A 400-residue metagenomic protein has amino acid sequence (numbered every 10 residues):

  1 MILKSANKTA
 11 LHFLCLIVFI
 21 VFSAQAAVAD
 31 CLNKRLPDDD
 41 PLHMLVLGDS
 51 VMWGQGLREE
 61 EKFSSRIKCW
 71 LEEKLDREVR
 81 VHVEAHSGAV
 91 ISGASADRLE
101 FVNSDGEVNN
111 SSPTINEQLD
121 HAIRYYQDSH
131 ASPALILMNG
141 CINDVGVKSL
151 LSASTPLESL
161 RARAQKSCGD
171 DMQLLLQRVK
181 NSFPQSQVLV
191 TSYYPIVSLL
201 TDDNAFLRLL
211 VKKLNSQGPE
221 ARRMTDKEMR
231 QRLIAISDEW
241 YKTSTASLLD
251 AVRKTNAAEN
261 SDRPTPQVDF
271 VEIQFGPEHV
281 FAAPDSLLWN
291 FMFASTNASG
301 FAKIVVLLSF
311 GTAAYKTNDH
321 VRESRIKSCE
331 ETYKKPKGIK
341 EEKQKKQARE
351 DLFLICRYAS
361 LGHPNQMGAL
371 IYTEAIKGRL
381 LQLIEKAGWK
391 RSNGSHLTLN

Functional and structural regions predicted by a protein language model:
I2-L14: Bacterial N-terminal signal peptides that target proteins for export
H12-S23: Bacterial N-terminal signal peptides
D30-A94: Serine-esterase "nucleophile elbow" of acetyl-processing enzymes
D30-D40, R66-C69, I115-A134, L176-Q185 (+1 more regions): Short amphipathic alpha-helices and their capping/turn segments at secondary-structure boundaries
H43-G48, M52-W53, R80-A85, A134-N139 (+4 more regions): Structural recognition of the beta-strand scaffold that forms the well-ordered cores of secreted hydrolase catalytic
S87-Q118, A282-V305: Charged, often glycine-rich, active-site loop that binds/positions anionic groups
A96-R163, L189, Y193-F206, C356: Oxyanion-hole/transition-state-stabilizing segment in secreted/luminal serine hydrolases and related acyltransferases
D203-D238, K242, D250-K254, S261-G362: Mobile gating loops/cap/lid regions near enzyme active sites that modulate substrate access
